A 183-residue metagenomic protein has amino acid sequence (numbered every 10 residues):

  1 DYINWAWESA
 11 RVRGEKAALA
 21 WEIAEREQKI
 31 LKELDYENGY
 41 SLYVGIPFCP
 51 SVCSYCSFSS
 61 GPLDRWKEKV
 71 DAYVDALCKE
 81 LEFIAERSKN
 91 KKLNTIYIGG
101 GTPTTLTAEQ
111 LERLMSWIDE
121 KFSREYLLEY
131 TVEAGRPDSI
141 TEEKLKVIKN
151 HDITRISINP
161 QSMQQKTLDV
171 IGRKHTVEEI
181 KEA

Functional and structural regions predicted by a protein language model:
D1-L42: N-terminal [4Fe-4S]-dependent radical SAM core
G39-S41, C53, E129: Structural motif
S41, F48-S51, W66, S123: Short linear sequence motifs
Y43-G45, G99-G100: Residues at the beta-strand->loop junction immediately N-terminal to the Walker
G45-S60: Local cysteine-cluster metal-coordination motifs and their immediate loop/turn environment, predominantly Fe-S cluster
S60-A183: Conserved non-cysteine loop/helix-boundary elements of the Radical SAM core domain that shape
